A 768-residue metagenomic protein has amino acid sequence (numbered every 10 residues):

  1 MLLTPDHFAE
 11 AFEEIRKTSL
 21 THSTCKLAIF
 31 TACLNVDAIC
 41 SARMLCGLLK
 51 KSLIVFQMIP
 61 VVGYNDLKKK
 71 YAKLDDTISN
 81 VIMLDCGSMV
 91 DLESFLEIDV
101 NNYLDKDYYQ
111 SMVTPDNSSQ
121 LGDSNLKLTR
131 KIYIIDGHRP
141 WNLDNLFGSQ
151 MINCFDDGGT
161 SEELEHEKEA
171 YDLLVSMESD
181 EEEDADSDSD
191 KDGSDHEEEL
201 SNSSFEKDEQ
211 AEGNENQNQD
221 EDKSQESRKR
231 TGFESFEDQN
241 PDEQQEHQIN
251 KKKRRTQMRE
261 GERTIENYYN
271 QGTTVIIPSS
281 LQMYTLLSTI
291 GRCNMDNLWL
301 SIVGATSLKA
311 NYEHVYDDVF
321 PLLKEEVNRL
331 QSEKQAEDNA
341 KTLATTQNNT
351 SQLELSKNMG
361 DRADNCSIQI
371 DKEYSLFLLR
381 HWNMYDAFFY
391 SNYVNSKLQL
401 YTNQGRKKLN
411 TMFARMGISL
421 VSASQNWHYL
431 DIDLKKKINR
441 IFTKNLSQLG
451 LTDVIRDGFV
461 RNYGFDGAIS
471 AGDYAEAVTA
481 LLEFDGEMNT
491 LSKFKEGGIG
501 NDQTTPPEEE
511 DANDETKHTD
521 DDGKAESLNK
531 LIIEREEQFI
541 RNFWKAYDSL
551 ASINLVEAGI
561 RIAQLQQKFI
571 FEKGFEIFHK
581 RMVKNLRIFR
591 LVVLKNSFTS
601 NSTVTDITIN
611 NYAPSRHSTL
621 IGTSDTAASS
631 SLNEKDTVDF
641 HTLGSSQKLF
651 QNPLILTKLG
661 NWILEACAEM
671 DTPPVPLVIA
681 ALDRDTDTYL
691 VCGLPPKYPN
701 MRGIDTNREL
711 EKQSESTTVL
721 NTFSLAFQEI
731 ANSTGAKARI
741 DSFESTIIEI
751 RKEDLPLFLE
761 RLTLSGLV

Functional and structural regions predicted by a protein language model:
M1-V768: Replace "Mg2+/Mn2+-dependent" with "divalent metal-dependent
